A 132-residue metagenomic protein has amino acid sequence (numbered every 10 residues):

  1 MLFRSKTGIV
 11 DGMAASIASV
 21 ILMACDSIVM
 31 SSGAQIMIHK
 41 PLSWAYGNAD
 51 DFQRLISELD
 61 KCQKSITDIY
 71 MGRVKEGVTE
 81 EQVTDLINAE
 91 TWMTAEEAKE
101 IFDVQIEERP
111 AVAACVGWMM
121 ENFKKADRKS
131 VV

Functional and structural regions predicted by a protein language model:
F3-V20, A24-V132: N-terminal organellar transit peptides
